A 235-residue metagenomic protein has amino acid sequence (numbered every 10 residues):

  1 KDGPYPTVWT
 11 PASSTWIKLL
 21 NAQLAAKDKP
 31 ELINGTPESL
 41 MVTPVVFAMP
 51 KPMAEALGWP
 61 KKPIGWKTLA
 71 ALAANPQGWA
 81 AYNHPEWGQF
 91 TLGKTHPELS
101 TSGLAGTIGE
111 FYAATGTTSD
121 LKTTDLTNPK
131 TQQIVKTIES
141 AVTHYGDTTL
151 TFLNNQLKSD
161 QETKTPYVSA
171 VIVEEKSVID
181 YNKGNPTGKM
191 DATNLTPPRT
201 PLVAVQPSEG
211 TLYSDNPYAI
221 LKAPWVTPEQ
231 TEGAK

Functional and structural regions predicted by a protein language model:
K1-Q89, H96-L99: N-terminal segment of the mature folded domain
G3, P11, M41, P63 (+5 more regions): Soluble non-cytosolic domains of exported or imported proteins
P11-S13, P50-K51, K94-P97, V173-K176 (+2 more regions): Active-site-proximal beta-strand/loop segments in catalytic clefts of secreted hydrolases
A12-W16, L20, T43, G65-L69 (+7 more regions): Stable alpha-helical elements in mature extracytoplasmic
N34-F47, Q132-V142, G146, A192-T231: Periplasmic-binding protein-like
K51-K67, D215-K235: Extended ligand-binding regions for polar small-molecule ligands
W59, L72-Y82, W87-G103, T107-Y145: Short beta-strand->loop
G109-A204: Ligand-binding pocket segment of bilobal, Venus flytrap-like solute-binding proteins
